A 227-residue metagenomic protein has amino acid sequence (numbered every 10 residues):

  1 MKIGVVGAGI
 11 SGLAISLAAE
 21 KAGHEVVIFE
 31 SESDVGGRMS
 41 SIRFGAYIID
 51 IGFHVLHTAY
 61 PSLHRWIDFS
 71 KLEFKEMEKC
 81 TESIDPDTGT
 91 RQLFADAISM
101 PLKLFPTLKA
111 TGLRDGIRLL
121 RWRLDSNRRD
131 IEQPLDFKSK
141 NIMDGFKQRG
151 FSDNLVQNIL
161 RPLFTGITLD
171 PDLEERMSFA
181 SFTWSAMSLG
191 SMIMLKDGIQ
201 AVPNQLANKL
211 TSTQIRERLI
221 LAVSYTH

Functional and structural regions predicted by a protein language model:
K2-V27: N-terminal Rossmann-like FAD-binding beta1-loop-alpha1 element of flavoenzymes
K21-R43: Glycine-rich FAD pyrophosphate-binding loop
S40-A59, W122-I131: Glycine-rich active-site loop/strand segments that organize a redox cofactor
V55-K71, P203-S212: N-terminal Rossmann-like dinucleotide/flavin-binding domain of flavoprotein oxidoreductases that bind FAD/FMN
L63-H64, D68, E73-L173, S188: Mobile amphipathic helical/loop "lid" adjacent to a hydrophobic cofactor/ligand pocket
F182-A222: Helical element adjacent to the flavin cofactor pocket in flavoenzyme catalytic cores
T226-H227: Conserved small/polar residues in nucleotide/adenosyl-binding loops
